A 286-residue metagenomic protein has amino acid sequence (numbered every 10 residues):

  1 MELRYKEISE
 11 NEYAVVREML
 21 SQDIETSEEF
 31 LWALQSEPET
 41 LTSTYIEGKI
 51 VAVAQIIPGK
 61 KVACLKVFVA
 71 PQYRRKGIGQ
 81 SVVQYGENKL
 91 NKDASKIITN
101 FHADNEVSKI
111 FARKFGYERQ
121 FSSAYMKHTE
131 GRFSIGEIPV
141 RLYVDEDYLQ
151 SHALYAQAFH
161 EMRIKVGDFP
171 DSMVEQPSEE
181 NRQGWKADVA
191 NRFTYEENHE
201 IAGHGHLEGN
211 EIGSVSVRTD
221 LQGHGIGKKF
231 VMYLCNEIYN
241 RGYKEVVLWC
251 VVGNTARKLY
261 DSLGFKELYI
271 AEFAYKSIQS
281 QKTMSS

Functional and structural regions predicted by a protein language model:
M1-V16, P139-A156, H160-I164: A short beta-loop-alpha structural element at the N-terminal edge of CoA-dependent acyl/N-acetyltransferase catalytic
E7, S21-Y85, F101-A103, A202-G213 (+1 more regions): Conserved donor-binding loop and adjoining core beta-sheet/short helix segment in diverse acyl/aminoacyl transferases
E18-V53, R163-I201: Active-site rim helix/loop that mediates acceptor-substrate recognition in acyltransferases
K60, P71-I138, E272-K276: Acyl-donor-binding surface of acyltransferase catalytic domains
R75-N88, V217, G223-N236, S262: Conserved acetyl-CoA-binding loop-helix of GNAT-fold acetyltransferases
A124-E146, K244, W249-N254, G264-S286: C-terminal "cap" of GNAT-fold acetyltransferases
E179-Y233: Glycine/small-residue-rich hydrophobic helix-like segments
